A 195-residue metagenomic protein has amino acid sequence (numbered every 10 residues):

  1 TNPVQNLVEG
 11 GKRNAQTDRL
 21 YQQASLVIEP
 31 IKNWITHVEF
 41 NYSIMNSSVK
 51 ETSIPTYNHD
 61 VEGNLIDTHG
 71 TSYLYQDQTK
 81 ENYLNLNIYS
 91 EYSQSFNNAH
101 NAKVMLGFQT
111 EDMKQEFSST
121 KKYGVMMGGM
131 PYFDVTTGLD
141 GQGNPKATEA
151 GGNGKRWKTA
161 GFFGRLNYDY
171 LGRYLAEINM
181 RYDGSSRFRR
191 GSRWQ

Functional and structural regions predicted by a protein language model:
T1-N6, E51-S72, E116-E149: Surface-exposed loop/turn segments flanking beta-strands in extracellular/periplasmic regions
V4-E51, L74-F96, K103, E111 (+3 more regions): Outer-membrane beta-barrel transmembrane strands
N14-E29, A99, Y123-G141: Short, charge-rich amphipathic segments
S186-G191: Solvent-exposed loop/turn segments connecting transmembrane beta-strands in outer-membrane beta-barrel proteins
R193-Q195: Short secondary-structure subsegments characteristic of cysteine-rich extracellular domains
